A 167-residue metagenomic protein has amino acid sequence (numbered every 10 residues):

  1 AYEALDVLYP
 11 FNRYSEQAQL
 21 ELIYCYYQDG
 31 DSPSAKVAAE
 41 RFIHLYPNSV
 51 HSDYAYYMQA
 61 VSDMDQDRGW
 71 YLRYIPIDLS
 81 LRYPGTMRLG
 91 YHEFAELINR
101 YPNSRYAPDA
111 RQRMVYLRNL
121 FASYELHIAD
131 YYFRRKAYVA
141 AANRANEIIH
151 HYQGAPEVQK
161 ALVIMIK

Functional and structural regions predicted by a protein language model:
A1-K167: Acidic, polar-rich low-complexity tracts and alpha-helical solenoid repeat scaffolds
